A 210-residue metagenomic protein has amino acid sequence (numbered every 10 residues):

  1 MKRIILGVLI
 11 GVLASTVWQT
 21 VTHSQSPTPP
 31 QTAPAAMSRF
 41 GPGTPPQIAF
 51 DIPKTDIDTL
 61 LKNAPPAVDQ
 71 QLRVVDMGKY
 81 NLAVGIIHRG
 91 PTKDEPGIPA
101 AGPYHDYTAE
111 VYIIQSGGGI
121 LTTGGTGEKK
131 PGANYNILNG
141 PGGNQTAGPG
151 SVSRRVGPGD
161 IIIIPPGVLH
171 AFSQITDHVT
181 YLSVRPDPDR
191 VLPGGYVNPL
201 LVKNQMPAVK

Functional and structural regions predicted by a protein language model:
M1-I4: Positively charged n-region of N-terminal signal peptides that target proteins for export
G7-T16: Bacterial N-terminal signal peptides
G11, V21-T22: Cleavable N-terminal signal peptides
T22-Y104, Y196-V202, M206-K210: A short, N-terminal "cap"/entry segment at the start of jelly-roll beta-barrel domains of the cupin/DSBH fold
G102-P103, A109-I113, S153-R154, I161-I162: His/acidic/aromatic-lined binding-pocket segments of jelly-roll/cupin-type domains and related regulatory beta-sandwich
H105-G125, A133-T146: Short, conserved beta-strand element in jelly-roll/cupin
R155-T176, R185: Conserved metal-binding segment of the jelly-roll/cupin
D177-G195: A short hydrophobic beta-strand segment most commonly corresponding to one strand of the jelly-roll/cupin
